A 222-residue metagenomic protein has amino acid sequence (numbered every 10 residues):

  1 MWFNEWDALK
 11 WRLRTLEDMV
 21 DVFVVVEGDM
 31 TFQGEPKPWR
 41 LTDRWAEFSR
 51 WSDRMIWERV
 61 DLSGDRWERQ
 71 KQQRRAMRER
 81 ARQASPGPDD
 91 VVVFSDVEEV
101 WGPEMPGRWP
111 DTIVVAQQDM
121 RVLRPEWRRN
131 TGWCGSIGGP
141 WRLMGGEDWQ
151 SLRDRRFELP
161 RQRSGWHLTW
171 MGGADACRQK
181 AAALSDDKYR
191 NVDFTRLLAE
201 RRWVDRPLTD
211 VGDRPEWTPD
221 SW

Functional and structural regions predicted by a protein language model:
M1-R14, D18, G28-M30: Active-site beta-to-alpha loop of glycosyltransferases that engages the nucleotide-sugar donor
A8, F32-G34, W101: Eukaryotic short linear interaction motifs
L9-R12, K37, M105: Residues at alpha-helix caps and immediate loop-helix transition turns in enzyme cores, especially N- and C-cap
R12-R14, E47, R82-Q83, R155: Short, flexible, glycine/charge-rich loop motifs used to bind or transfer phosphoryl groups or to couple energy/partner
L13-D21, P106-T112: Short, surface-exposed basic-aromatic patches at helix termini and helix-loop junctions that form
E17-R69: Acidic donor-binding segment of Leloir-type glycosyltransferases
R59-V60, G64-Q83, P88-D90, F94 (+1 more regions): Catalytic-site signature of metal-activated, phosphate-bearing donor transferases, centered on the GT-A/GT-A-like
